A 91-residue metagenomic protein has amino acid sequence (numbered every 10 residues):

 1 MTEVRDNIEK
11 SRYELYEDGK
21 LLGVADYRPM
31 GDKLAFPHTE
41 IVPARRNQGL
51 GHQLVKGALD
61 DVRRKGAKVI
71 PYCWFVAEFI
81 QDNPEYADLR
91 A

Functional and structural regions predicted by a protein language model:
M1-D6: Conserved N-terminal entry element of GNAT/NAT acetyltransferase domains
N7-E9, M30: Structural motif
R12-L22: Conserved beta-hairpin
E14, K33-A35: General beta-strand recognition
K20-R28, A35: Conserved beta-strand in the GNAT
T39-R46: A short, internal acetyl-CoA/4′-phosphopantetheine-binding micro-motif in the GNAT/acyltransferase core
N47-A58: Conserved acetyl-CoA-binding loop-helix of GNAT-fold acetyltransferases
G57-A91: C-terminal structural segments of small proteins and small subunits
